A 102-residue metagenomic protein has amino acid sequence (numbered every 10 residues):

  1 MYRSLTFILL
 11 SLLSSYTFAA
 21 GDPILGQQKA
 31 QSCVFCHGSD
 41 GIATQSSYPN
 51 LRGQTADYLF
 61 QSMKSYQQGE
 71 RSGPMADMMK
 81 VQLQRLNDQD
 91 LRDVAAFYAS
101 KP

Functional and structural regions predicted by a protein language model:
M1-L5, A19: Short, Lys/Arg-enriched, disordered terminal segments
Y2, F60, S100-K101: Predominantly soluble domains enriched in secretory-pathway, periplasmic, or organellar proteins
S4-L13: Sec-dependent N-terminal signal peptides
L13-A30, T44-S47: Electrostatic cytochrome c docking/interface patches
I24-V34, R52-Q61: Sequence context surrounding c-type heme c attachment/ligation sites in exported
C33-S39, V94: The canonical Cys-X-X-Cys-His
T44-R52, Q67-P102: Axial heme c-ligation environment in periplasmic c-type cytochrome domains
